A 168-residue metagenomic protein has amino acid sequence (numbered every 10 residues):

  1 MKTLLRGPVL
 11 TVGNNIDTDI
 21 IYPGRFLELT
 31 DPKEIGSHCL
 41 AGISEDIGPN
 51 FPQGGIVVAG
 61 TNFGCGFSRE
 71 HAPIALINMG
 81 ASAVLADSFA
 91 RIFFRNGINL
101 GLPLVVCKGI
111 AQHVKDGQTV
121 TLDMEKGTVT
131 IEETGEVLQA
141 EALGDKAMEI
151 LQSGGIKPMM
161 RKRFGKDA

Functional and structural regions predicted by a protein language model:
M1-I16, Y22-P23, P158-A168: N-terminal, positively charged, Ser/Thr/Ala/Gly-biased leader segments that form transit/presequence-like amphipathic
N14-N15, R91, K108, G154: Alpha-helix N-cap/helix-start capping motif
I16, G64-E70, L151-M160: Conserved phosphate/anionic-ligand binding catalytic regions in large, soluble enzymes, centered on
Y22-P23, L27-K126, G135-L138, D145: Feature captures the catalytic cores and cofactor-binding loops of soluble hydro-lyases/lyases that act on carboxylate
G117-M159, R163, D167: C-terminal binding/interaction regions
